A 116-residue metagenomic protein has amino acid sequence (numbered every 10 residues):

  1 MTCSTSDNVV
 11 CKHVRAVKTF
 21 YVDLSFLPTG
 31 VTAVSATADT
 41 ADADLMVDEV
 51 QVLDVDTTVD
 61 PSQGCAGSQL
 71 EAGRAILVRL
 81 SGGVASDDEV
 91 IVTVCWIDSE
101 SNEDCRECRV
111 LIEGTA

Functional and structural regions predicted by a protein language model:
M1-T29, G114: Predominantly extracytoplasmic/ectodomain segments of secreted and cell-surface proteins
V17-Y21, A75, E89, C105-E107: Intrinsic-disorder/low-complexity, polar/charged segments enriched in Ser/Thr/Lys/Arg/Asp/Glu/Gln
S25, R79, T93-C95: Residue-level recognition of well-ordered beta-strand positions that form the cores of beta-sheet-rich folds across
S25-T29, G83, S99: Short solvent-exposed strand-capping/beta-turn motif centered on an Asx-Ser/Thr pair
G30-G64: Change to "...patches in solvent-exposed regions of secreted, membrane-anchored, or virion-exposed structural
Q51-G83: Strand-loop-strand motifs at the edges of beta-sheets in extracellular beta-sandwich domains
D87-E100: A short beta-strand micro-motif common to beta-rich folds, especially ectodomain repeats
N102-G114: C-terminal edge beta-strand
